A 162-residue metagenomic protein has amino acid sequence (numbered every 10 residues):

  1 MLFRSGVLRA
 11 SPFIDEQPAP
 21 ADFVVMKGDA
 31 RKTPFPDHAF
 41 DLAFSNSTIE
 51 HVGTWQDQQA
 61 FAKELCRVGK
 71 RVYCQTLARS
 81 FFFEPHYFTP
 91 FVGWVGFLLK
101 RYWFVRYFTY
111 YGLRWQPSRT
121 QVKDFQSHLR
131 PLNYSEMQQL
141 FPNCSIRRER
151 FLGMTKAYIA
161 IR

Functional and structural regions predicted by a protein language model:
M1-F81, A157-R162: Conserved SAM-binding loop
H51, H86-Y87, H128: Histidine-centered active-site/metal-ligand motif
Q59, R130, Y134, G153-M154: Conserved glycosyltransferase catalytic-site signature
R71-F104: Conserved class I S-adenosyl-L-methionine
Y87-P90, Y110-F125: Short, glycine-/aromatic-enriched active-site segment of Class I SAM-dependent methyltransferases
K123-S145: Short alpha-helix
N143-R162: Core SAM-dependent methyltransferase catalytic element
